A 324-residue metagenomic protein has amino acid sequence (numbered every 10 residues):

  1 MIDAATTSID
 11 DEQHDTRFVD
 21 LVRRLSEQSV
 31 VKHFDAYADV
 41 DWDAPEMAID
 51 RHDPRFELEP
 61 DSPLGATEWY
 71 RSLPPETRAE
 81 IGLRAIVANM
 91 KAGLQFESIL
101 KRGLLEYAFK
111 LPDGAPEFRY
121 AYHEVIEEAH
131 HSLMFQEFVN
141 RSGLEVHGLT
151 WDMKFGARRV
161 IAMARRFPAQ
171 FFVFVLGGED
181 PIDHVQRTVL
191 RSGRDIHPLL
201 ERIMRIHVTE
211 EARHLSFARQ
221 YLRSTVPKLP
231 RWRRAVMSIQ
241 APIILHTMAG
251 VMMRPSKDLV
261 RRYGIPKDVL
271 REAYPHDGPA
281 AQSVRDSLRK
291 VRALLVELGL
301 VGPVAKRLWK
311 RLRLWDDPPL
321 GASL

Functional and structural regions predicted by a protein language model:
M1-L105, F109-F118, R141-G148, D152-F155 (+4 more regions): Terminal targeting/low-complexity segments that flank the catalytic cores of oxidoreductases
H14, H33, H52, H123 (+8 more regions): Histidine (H) residue identity feature
N89-M90, A121, F172, M204: Short alpha-helical scaffolding segments that buttress acidic/His motifs in well-ordered protein cores
G93-E97, K101, E124-V139, V175-Q186 (+1 more regions): Alpha-helical transition-metal enzyme core signature, strongest for iron centers
L111-A115, A129, G143, R194 (+1 more regions): Residues at alpha-helix boundaries and short interhelical turns
G114-Y122, L200-R202: Alpha-helical scaffolds flanking conserved acidic
E137-T209, V236-M248: Active-site-proximal alpha-helical scaffolds that flank and shape metal-associated catalytic sites
L222-P227: C-terminal helix-coil-helix/basic helical segment that borders enzyme active sites and/or dimer interfaces and provides
